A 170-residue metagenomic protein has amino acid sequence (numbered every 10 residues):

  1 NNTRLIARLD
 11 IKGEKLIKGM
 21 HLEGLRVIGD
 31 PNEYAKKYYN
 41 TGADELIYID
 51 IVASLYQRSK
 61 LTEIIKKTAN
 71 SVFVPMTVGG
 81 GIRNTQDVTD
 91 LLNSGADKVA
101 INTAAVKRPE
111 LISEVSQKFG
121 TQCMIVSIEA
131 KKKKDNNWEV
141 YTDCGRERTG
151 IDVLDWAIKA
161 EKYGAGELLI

Functional and structural regions predicted by a protein language model:
A7-R8, Y56-G79, S113-E129: Alpha-helix-loop-beta-strand connector modules within alpha/beta enzyme cores
D10, Y38, L46, V78 (+4 more regions): Conserved, mostly hydrophobic/aromatic
I11-G13, I17-K18, L22, A96-I170: Conserved anion-binding
H21-N40: Short catalytic helix/loop segments, enriched in acidic residues and glycine and frequently bearing histidine
K36, K66, T89-D90, S113 (+2 more regions): Alpha-helical segments flanking ligand/cofactor-binding loops in enzyme cores
T41, I49, S71, N93-G95 (+1 more regions): Structural motif
E45-I64, T103, R108, L169-I170: Glycine-rich, proline-tolerant flexible connector loops at the mouths of alpha/beta enzymes
A69-V99: Catalytic cores of alpha/beta
